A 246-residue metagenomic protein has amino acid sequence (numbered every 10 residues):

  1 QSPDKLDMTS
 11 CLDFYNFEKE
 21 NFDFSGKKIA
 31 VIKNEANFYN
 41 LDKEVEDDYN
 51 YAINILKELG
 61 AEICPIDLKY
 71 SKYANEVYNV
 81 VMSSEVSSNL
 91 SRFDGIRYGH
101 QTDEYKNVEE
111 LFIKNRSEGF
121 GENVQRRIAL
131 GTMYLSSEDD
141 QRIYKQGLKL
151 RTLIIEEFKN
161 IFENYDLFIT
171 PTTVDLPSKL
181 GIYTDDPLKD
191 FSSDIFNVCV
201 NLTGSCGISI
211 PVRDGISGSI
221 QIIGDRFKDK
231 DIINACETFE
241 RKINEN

Functional and structural regions predicted by a protein language model:
Q1-D13, F38-K69, S91, G99-T102: Acidic-enriched catalytic cores of C-N bond-cleaving enzymes acting on peptides and small amides
Q1-D47, E110-K114, I243-N246: A short helix-breaking turn/cap at a secondary-structure junction
N34-F38, S71, L135-S136, D175-P177: A short, flexible beta-alpha/helix-coil linker loop
N40-L41, A74, D139, D231: Secondary-structure boundary/capping motif
L41-E44, N75-Y78, L180-G181, G218-S219: Short acidic, glycine/serine/threonine-rich loops at helix termini
D42-E46, N79, R151, L188-K189: Charged, low-complexity surface patches
I55-E58, I63, E85-S88, R92 (+2 more regions): Glycine-rich, small-residue loops and helix-cap segments that act as flexible hinges at active-site edges
N75-N89: Charged, often glycine-rich, active-site loop that binds/positions anionic groups
